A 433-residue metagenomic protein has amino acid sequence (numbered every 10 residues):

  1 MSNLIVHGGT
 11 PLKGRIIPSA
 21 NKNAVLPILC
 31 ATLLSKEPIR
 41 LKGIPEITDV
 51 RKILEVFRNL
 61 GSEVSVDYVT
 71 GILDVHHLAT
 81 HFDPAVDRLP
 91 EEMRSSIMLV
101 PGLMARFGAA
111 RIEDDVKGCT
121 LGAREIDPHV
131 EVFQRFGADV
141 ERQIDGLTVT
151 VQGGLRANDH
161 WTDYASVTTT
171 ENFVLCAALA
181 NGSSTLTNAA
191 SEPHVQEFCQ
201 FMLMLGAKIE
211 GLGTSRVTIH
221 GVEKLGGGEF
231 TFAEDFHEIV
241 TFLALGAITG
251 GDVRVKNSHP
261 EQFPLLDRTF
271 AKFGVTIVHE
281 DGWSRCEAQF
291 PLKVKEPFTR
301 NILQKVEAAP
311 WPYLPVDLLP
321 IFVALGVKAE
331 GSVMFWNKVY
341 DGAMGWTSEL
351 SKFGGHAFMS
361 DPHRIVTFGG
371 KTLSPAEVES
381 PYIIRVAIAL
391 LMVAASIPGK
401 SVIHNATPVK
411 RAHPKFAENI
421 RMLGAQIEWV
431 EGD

Functional and structural regions predicted by a protein language model:
M1-D433: Short, structured segments at the rim of ligand-binding sites
